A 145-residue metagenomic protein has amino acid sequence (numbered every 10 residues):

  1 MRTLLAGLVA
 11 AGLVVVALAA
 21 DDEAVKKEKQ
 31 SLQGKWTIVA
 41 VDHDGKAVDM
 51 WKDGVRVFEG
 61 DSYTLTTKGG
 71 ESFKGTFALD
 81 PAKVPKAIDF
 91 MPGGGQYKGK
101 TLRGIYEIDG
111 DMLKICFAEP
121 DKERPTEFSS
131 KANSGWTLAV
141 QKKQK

Functional and structural regions predicted by a protein language model:
M1-K145: Low-complexity, Gly/Pro
